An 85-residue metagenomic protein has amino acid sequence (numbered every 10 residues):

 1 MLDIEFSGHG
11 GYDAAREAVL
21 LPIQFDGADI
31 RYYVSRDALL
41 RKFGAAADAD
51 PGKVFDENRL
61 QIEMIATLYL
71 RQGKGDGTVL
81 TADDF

Functional and structural regions predicted by a protein language model:
M1-I23: Short, charged/polar N-terminal "headpieces" of proteins
L2, E17-V19, A28-I30, K74-T78: Generic structural motif recognizing short loop/turn segments at the entrances and edges of beta-strands
D3-F6, A46-F85: Acidic, low-complexity intrinsically disordered segments
G10, R16, R36-D37, R59 (+1 more regions): Generic alpha-helical secondary structure signal
Y12, Y32-Y33, F55: Aromatic side chains
A18-F43: A short, structured beta-strand/loop element
